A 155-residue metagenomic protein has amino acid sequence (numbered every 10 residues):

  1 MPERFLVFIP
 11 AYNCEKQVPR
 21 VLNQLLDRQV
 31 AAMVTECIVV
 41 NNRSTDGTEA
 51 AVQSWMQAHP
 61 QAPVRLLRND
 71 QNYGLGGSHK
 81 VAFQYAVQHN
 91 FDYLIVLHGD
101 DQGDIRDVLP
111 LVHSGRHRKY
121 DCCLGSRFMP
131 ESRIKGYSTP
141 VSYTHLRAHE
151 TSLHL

Functional and structural regions predicted by a protein language model:
R4-L6, E36: Cell-envelope/extracellular polymer assembly enzymes that use nucleotide-activated donors
A11, V40-N42, N69: Conserved sequence signature across two-component system core domains
C14-Q17, S44, D104: Donor nucleotide-sugar binding loop of glycosyltransferases
C14-R28: Short, well-formed alpha-helical segments that are part of the catalytic scaffolds of diverse glycosyltransferases
N41-A50: A conserved acidic beta->alpha catalytic loop
R43, G74, Q102: A short, conserved beta-strand element in the Rossmann-like catalytic core that flanks the donor/metal-binding loop
N69-Q88, Y93, I105-L153: Acceptor/aglycone-binding surface of glycosyltransferases and processive sugar-polymer synthases
